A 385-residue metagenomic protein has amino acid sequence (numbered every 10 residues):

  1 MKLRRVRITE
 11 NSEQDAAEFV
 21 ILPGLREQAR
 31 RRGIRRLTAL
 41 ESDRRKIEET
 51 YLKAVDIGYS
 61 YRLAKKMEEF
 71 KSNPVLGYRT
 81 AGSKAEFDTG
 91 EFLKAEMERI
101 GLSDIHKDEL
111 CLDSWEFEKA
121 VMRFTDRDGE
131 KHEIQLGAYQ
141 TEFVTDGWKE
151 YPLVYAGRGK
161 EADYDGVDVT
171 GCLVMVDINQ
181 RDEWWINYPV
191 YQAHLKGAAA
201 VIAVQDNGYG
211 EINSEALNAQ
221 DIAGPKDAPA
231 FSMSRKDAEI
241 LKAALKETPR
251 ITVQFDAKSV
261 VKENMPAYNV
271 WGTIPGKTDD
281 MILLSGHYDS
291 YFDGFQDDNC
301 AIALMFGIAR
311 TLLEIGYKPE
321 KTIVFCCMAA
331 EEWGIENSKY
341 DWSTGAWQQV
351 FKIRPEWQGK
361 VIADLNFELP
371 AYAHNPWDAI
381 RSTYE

Functional and structural regions predicted by a protein language model:
L25, A29, G33-L37, E41 (+3 more regions): Noncatalytic luminal/extracellular "stalk/propeptide" segments of secretory-pathway proteins
K46, H132-G166, A219-Q296, G307-E320: Soluble metallo-hydrolase cores and metallopeptidase-like ectodomains found primarily in the secretory/periplasmic
K46-V55, P74-K84, L153-Y155, D177-W184 (+6 more regions): Second-shell loop/turn segments in exported
T50, Y59-R62, K66, K84-E96 (+6 more regions): Extracytoplasmic/secreted proteins, especially bacterial periplasmic and envelope-associated proteins
V55, Y59, A64, E68-V75 (+13 more regions): Sec/Tat-exported extracytoplasmic proteins
E161-G210: A conserved hydrophobic secondary-structure block that centers on an alpha-helix together with its immediately flanking
V167-V169, P189-A199, A216-D221, W347-E356: Mature extracellular/periplasmic domains of secretome proteins
R181-Y188, Q192, P266-N269, S290-E385: Acidic/histidine-rich catalytic neighborhood of metal-dependent amide-processing enzymes
